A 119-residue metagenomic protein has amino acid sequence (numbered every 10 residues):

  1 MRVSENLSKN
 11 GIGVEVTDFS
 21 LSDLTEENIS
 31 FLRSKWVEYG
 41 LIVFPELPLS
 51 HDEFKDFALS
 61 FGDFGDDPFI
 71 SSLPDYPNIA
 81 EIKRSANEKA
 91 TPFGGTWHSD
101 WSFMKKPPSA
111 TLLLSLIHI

Functional and structural regions predicted by a protein language model:
R2-L41, P45-I117: Fe(II)/2-oxoglutarate oxygenase catalytic core
